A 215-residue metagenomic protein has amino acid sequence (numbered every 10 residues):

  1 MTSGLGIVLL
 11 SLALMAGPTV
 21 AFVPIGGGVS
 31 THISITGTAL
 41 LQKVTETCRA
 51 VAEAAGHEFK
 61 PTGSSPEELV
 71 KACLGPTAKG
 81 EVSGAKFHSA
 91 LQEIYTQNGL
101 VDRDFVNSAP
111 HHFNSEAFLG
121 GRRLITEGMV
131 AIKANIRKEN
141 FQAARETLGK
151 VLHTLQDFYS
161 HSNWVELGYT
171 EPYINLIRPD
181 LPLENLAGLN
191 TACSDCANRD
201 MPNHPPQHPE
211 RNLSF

Functional and structural regions predicted by a protein language model:
S3-G17: Cleavable N-terminal signal peptides of Sec/SRP-targeted secreted and luminal proteins
M15-G149, T154-D157, H161-F215: N-terminal, motif-rich segments that launch catalysis or mediate targeting to/interaction with membranes, typified by
